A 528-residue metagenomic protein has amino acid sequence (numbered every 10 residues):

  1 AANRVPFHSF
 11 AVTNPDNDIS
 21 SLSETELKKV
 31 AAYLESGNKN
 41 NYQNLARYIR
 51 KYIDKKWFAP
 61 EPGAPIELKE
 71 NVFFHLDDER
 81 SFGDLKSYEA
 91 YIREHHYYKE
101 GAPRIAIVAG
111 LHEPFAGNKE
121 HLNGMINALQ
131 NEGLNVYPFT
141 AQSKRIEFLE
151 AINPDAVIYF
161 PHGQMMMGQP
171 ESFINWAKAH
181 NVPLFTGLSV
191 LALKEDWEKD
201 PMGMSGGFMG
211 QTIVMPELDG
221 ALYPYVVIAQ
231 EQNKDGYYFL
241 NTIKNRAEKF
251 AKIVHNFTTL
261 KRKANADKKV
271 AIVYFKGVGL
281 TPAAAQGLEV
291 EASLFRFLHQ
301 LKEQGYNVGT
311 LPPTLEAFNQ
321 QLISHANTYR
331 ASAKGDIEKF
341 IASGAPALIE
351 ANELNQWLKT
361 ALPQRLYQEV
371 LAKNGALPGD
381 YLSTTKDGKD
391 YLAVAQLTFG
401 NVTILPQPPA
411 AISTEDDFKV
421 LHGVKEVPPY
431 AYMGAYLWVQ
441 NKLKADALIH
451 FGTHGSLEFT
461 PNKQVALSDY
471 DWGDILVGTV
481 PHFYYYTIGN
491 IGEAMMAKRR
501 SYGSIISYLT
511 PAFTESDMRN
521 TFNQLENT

Functional and structural regions predicted by a protein language model:
A1-T528: An N-terminal assembly and electron-transfer interface module characteristic of large anaerobic redox and radical
